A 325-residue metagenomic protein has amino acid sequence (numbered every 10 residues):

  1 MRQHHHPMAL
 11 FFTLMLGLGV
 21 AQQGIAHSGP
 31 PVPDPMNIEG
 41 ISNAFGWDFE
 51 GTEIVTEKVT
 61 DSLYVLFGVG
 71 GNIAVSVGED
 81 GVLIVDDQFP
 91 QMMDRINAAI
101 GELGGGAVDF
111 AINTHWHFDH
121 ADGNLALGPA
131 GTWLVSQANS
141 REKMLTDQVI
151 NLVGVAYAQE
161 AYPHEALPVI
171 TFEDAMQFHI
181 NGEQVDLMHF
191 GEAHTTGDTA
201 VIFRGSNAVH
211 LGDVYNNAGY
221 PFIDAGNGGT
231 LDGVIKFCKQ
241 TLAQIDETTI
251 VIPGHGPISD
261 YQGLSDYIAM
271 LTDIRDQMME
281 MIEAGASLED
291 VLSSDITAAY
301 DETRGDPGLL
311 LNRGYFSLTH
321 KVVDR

Functional and structural regions predicted by a protein language model:
M1-F11: Bacterial N-terminal signal peptides that target proteins for export
M15, G19-Q22, H27-F45, A243-E247 (+1 more regions): Accessory terminal helices/loops
Q23-D80: Zn-dependent metallo-beta-lactamase
V55-A99, V201-F203, A208-D213: Conserved beta-strand hairpin/beta-sheet module of binuclear metal-dependent hydrolase folds, prominently
T56, E79-L83, Q91-V135: Active-site metal-binding motif and surrounding structural segment of the metallo-beta-lactamase
K58, R141-F190, R204-G205, C238 (+1 more regions): Metallo-beta-lactamase
S62, S76, D86, I100 (+10 more regions): Divalent metal-coordination and catalytic microenvironments
G81-V82, F89-Q91, Q177, Q184-A193 (+2 more regions): Metallo-beta-lactamase
